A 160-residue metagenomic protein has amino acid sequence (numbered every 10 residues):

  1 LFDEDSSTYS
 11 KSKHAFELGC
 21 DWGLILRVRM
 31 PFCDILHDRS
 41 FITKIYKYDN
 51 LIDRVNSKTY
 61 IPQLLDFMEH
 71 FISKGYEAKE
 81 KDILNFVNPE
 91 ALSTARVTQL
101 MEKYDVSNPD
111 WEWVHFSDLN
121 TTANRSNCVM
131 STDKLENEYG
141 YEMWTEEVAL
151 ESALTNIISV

Functional and structural regions predicted by a protein language model:
L1-D3, T43-D49, F116-S117: Short glycine/proline- and charge-enriched loop/turn segments that cap or connect secondary-structure elements
F2-R29: Active-site Tyr-X1-5-Lys
G19-I25, Y46-D49, K103-S107, G140: Short glycine/proline-enriched coil/turn segments at helix->beta-strand junctions
L24-I25, P31, D38-Q63: A conserved pocket-lining segment of Rossmann-fold NAD(P)-dependent short-chain dehydrogenase/reductase
I42, I61-I72, M143, E147-L154: Short, amphipathic alpha-helical "lid/cap" segments that border enzyme active or binding sites
N50-V55, D82-A91, E138: Glycine-rich Rossmann NAD(P)(H)-binding loop
F67-N127: Mid/C-terminal beta-alpha module of Rossmann-like enzyme folds, strongest in SDR-family dehydrogenases/epimerases
A91-Q99, W113-V160: Conserved C-terminal active-site "lid" loop/helix of NAD(P)H-dependent oxidoreductases that clamps the redox cofactor
